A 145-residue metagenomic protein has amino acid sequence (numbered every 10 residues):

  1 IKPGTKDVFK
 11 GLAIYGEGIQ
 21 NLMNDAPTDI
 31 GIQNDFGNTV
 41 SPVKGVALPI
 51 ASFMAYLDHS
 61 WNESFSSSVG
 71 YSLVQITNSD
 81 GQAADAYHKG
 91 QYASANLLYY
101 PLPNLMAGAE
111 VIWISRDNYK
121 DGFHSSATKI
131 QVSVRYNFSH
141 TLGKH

Functional and structural regions predicted by a protein language model:
I1-G4, A95, G108, Q131: Transmembrane beta-barrel strand/turn architecture of Gram-negative outer membrane proteins
I1-G81, Y87: Detector for outer-membrane/organellar transmembrane beta-barrel domains, recognizing the amphipathic beta-strand
I1-P3, H59, Y99, W113 (+1 more regions): Residue-level signature of outer-membrane beta-barrel architecture
D7-F9, S64-S67, Y99-A109, H140-H145: Repeated loop/turn-to-beta-strand initiation elements of outer-membrane beta-barrel proteins
G11-E17, V69-L73, A93-A95, A109-W113 (+1 more regions): Transmembrane beta-barrel strands of outer-membrane/channel proteins
A51-A55, Q91-A95, T128-V132: Hydrophobic, lipid-facing positions within transmembrane beta-strands of outer-membrane proteins
N96-L98, L102-Y119, H124-A127: Internal helix-turn-beta structural module
S125-H145: Outer-membrane beta-barrel "beta-signal"
